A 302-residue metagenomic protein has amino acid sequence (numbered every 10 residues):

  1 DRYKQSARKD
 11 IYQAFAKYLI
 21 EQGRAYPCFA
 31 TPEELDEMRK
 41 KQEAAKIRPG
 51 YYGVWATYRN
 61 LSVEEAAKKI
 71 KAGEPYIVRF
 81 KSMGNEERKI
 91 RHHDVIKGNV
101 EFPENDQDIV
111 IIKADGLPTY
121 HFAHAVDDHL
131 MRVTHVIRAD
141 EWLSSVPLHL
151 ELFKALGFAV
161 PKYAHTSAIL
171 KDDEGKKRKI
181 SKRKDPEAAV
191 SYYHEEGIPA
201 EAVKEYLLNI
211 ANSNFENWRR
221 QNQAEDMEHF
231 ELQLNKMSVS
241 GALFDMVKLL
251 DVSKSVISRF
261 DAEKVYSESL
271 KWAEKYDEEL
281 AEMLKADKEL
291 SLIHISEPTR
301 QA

Functional and structural regions predicted by a protein language model:
D1-F15: Aromatic/His-enriched, Gly/Pro-containing loop or helix-boundary segments that lie immediately adjacent to catalytic
Q5, Y18-E21, A25-H165, L170-I180 (+1 more regions): Active-site cores that bind ATP or allylic diphosphates and position pyrophosphate for catalysis
R8, Y12, S145, P199: Hydrophobic (often cysteine-bearing) scaffold residues that line and stabilize catalytic clefts of nucleotide/cofactor
Q13, Q22-R24, N209: Residue patterns forming the tRNA-binding/recognition surfaces of aminoacyl-tRNA synthetases and related DALR
L156-L292, S296, R300: Catalytic adenosine-cofactor/nucleotide-binding cores of aminoacyl-tRNA synthetases and other
